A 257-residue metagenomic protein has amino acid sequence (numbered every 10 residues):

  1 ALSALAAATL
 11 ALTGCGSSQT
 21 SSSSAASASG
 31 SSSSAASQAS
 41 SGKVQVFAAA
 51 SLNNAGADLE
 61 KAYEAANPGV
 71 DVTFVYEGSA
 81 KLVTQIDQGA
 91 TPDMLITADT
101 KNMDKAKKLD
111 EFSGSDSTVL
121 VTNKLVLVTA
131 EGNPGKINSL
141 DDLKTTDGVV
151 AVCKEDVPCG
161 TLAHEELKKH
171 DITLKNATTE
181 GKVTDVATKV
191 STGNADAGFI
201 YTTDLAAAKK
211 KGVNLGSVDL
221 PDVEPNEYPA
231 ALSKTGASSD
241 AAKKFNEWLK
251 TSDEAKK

Functional and structural regions predicted by a protein language model:
A1-T13: Sec-dependent bacterial lipoprotein signal peptides
T13-A65, A80, T84-D87, D99-T100 (+3 more regions): Exported/periplasmic ABC-transporter solute-binding proteins
V44, V70-V72, L125: Conserved beta-strand core positions
G69, T91-P92, A195: Short, high-confidence coil segments that cap the C-terminus of an alpha-helix and link into the following beta-strand
I96: Short active-site segment of divalent metal-dependent hydrolases/proteases that encodes the spacing between
M103: Conserved phosphate/oxyanion-binding catalytic-loop motifs
L109-D116: A short, gly/pro- and small-residue-rich
